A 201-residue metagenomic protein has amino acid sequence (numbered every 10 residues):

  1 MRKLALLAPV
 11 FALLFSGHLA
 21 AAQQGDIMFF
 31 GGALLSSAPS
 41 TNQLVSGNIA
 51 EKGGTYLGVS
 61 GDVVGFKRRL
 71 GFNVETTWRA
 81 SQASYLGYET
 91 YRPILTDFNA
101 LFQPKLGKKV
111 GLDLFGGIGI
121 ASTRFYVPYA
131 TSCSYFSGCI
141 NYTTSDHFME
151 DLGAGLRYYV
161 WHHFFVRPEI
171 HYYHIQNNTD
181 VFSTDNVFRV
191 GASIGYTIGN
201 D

Functional and structural regions predicted by a protein language model:
M1-G25, G199-D201: Cleavable N-terminal export/targeting peptides
A20-G65, I118, R189-D201: Short glycine/proline- and aromatic-enriched beta-strand/turn motifs that initiate or cap beta-hairpins
F29-L35, F72-A80, P168-H174: Transmembrane beta-strand segments that form the barrel wall of outer-membrane beta-barrel proteins
S40-I49, Y126-T143: Solvent-exposed loop segments that connect transmembrane elements
G47-G53, G87-P93, G138-D146, V181-V187: Replace "Gram-negative outer membrane beta-barrel proteins" with "bacterial and organellar outer membrane beta-barrel
L57-S134, H147, Y158, R167 (+1 more regions): Gram-negative (and chloroplast) outer-membrane scaffold detector with strong preference for beta-barrel transmembrane
H174-D180: Low-complexity, intrinsically disordered Gly/Pro/Thr-rich segments
